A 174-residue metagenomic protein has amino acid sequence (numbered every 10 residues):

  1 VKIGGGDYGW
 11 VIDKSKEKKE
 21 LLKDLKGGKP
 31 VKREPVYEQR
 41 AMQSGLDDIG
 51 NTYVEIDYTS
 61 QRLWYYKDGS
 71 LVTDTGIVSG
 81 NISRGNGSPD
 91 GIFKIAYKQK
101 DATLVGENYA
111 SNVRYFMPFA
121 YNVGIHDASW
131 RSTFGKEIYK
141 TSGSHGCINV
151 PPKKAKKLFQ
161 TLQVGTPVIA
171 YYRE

Functional and structural regions predicted by a protein language model:
V1-R84, G91-A110, Y115, L162 (+1 more regions): Surface-exposed, secretory/extracytoplasmic low-complexity segments enriched in Ser/Thr/Asn/Gly/Pro
G87-D90, D101-E174: Exported/periplasmic cell-wall-interacting domains
